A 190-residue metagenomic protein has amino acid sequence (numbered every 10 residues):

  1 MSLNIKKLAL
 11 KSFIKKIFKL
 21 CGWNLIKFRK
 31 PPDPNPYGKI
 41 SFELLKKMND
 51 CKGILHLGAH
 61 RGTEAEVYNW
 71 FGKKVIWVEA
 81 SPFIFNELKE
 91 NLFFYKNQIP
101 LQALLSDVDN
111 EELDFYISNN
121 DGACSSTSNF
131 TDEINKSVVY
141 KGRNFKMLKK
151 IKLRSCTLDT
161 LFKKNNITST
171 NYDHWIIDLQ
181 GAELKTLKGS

Functional and structural regions predicted by a protein language model:
S2-S190: Phosphate/nucleotide-binding beta-alpha loop and adjacent structural elements of enzyme active sites
